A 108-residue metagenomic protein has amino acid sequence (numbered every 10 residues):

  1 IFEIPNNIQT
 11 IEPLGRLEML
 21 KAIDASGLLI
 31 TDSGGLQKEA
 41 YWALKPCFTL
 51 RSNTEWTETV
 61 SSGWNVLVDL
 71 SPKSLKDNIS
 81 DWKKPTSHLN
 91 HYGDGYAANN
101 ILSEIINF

Functional and structural regions predicted by a protein language model:
I1-F108: Nucleotide-activated sugar donor-binding and catalytic core shared by glycosyltransferases and related lipid-linked
